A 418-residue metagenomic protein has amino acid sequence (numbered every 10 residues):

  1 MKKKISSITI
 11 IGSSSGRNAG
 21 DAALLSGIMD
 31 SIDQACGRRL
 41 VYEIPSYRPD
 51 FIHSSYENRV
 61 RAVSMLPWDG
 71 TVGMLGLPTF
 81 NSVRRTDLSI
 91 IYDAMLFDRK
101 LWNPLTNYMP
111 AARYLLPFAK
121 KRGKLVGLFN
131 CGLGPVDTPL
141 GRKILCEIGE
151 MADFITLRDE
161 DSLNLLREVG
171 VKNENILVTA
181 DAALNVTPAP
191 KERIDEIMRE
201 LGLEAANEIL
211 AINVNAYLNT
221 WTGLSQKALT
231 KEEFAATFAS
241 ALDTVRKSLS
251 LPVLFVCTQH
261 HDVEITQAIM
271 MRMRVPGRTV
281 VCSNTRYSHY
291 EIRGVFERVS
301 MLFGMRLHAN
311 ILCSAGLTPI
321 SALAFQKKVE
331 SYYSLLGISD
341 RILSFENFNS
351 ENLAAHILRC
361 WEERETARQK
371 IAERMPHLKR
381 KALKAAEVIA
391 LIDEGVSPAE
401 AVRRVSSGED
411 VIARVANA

Functional and structural regions predicted by a protein language model:
M1-A418: Active-site anion-handling motifs in enzyme catalytic cores
